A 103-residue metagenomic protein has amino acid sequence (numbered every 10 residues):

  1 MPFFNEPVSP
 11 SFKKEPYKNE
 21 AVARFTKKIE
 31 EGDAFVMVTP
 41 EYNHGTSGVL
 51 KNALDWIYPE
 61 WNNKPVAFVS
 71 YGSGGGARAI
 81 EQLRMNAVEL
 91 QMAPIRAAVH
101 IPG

Functional and structural regions predicted by a protein language model:
M1-P2, P40, P59, A93 (+1 more regions): Flexible, active-site-adjacent loop/turn segments at secondary-structure boundaries
M1-T39, H44-N52: N-terminal beta1-alpha1-beta2 submodule of the flavodoxin-like/Rossmannoid cofactor-binding fold
L50-W61: A short, gly/pro- and small-residue-rich
N62-G103: Short, glycine-/small-residue-rich phosphate/pyrophosphate-handling segment
